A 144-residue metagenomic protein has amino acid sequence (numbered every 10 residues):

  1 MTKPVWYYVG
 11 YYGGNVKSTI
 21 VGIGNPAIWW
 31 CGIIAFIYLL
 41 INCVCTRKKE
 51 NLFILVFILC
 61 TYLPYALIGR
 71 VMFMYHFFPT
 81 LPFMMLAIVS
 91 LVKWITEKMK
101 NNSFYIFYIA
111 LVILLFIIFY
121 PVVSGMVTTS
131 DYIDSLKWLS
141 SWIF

Functional and structural regions predicted by a protein language model:
M1-I23, Y132-F144: Juxtamembrane membrane-water interface segments that cap and precede transmembrane helices
Y12-N15, V21-K48: Hydrophobic, aromatic-rich transmembrane alpha-helices and their immediate juxtamembrane boundary segments
I41-K49, I88-F107: Membrane-interface junctions at the ends of membrane-embedded or membrane-associated helices
F57-Y65: Hydrophobic, membrane-inserted alpha-helices
Y62, L86, V112: Mobile, glycine-rich extracellular loop/lid and propeptide segments that shape or gate substrate/ligand access
A66-F78, M126-V127: Membrane-interface catalytic loops of GT-C/OST-like multi-pass glycosylation enzymes that act
M72-V92: Hydrophobic/aromatic-rich transmembrane helices and adjacent perimembrane loops
W94-F144: Transmembrane helical bundles and short interhelical boundary loops of multi-pass, membrane-embedded
